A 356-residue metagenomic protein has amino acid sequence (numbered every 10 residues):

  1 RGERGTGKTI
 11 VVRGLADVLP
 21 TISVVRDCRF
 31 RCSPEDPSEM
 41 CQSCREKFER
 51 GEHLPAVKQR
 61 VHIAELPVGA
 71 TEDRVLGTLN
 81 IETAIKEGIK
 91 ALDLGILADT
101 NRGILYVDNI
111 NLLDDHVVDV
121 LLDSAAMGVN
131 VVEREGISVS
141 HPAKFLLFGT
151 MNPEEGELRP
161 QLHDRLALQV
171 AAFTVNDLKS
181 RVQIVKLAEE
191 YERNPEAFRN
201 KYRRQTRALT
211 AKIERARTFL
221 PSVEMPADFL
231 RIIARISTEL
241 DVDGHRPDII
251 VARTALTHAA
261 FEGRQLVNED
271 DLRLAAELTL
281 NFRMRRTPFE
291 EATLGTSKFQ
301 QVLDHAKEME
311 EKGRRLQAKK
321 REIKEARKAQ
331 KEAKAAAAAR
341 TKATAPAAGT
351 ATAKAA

Functional and structural regions predicted by a protein language model:
R1-R181: Conserved ASCE/P-loop NTPase catalytic core
T6-K8, A16-V24, N80-I81, R102 (+9 more regions): Non-catalytic alpha-helical coupling and interface elements of nucleotide-dependent molecular machines and regulators
T21, R31-S33, E154-E155, N194-P195 (+2 more regions): Short, structured secondary-structure boundary patches
R29-S33, D93-L94, V139, I184 (+6 more regions): Residue-level signal for alpha-helical context at structural boundaries
I89, G95, V139-S140, R207-A208 (+4 more regions): Short leucine-rich amphipathic alpha-helices used at interfaces
D108-N111, P195-R199, R215-T218, K319-K324: A general structural signal for short secondary-structure boundary/capping elements
V117-V118, N176-R285: Basic, amphipathic alpha-helical bundle interface domains used for macromolecular binding and assembly
R235-T238, V242-D243, A260-A356: C-terminal engagement/docking regions of AAA+ P-loop ATPases
